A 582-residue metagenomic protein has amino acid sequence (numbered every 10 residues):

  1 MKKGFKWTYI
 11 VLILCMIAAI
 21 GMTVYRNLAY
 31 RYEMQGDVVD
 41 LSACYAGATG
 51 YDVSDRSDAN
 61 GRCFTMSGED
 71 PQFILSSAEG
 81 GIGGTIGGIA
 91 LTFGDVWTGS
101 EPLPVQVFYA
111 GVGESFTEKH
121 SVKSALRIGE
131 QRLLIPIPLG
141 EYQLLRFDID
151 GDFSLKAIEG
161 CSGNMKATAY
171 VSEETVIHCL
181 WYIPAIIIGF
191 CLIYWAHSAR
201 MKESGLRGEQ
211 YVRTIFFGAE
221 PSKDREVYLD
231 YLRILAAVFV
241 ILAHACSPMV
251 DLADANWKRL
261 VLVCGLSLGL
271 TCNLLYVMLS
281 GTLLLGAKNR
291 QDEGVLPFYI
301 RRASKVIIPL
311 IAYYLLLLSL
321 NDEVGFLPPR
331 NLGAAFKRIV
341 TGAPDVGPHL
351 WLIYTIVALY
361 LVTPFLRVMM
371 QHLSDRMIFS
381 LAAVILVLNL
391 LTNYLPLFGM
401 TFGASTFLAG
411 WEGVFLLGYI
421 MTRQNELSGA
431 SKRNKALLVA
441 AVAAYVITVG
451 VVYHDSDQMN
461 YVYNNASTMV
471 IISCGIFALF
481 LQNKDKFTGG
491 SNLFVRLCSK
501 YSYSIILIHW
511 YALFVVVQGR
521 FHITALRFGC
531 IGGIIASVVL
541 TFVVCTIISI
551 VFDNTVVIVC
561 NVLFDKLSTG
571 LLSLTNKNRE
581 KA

Functional and structural regions predicted by a protein language model:
M1-M22, E33-V38, H178-V387, I523-A582: Membrane-cytosol interface segments of multi-pass membrane proteins, especially ER/Golgi lipid-handling enzymes
A19-I20, V240-A245, Y314-L315, S319 (+3 more regions): Aromatic-anchored segments of alpha-helical transmembrane domains
R26-G47: Alpha-helical transmembrane signal-anchor/signal-peptide segments
F64-Q131: Extracellular ligand-binding interfaces
R146-F153: Short beta-strand-plus-loop segments that form exposed binding edges in beta-rich domains
F153-W181: Short, aromatic-rich amphipathic segments at membrane interfaces that lie adjacent to a transmembrane helix or signal
P184, V261-N273, V340-T355, N393-V414 (+1 more regions): Interfacial loop-to-helix transition and helix-capping segments at the boundaries of transmembrane helices
G208-P221, A409, E426-R496, Y501 (+3 more regions): Alpha-helical transmembrane segments and terminal signal-anchor/GPI-anchor hydrophobic tails, characterized by long
